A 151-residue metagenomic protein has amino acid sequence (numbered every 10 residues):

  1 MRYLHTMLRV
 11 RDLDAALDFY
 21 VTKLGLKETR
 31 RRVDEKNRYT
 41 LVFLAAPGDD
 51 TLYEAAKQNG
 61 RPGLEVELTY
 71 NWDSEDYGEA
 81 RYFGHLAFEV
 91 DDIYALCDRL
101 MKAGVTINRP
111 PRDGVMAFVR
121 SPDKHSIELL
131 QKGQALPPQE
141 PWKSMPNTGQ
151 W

Functional and structural regions predicted by a protein language model:
L4-H5, R81-H85: Eukaryotic phosphotyrosine signaling hubs
L8-G63, R120: Core segments of cupin and vicinal oxygen chelate
T29-R31, F43, F88-W151: Vicinal oxygen chelate
E35-K36, D76-G78: Short glycine/serine/proline-enriched coil/turn segments at secondary-structure junctions
P47-T51, D73-E75, I93: Short, charged/polar surface micro-motifs in flexible loops or helix N-caps
G60, E75-Y77, A135-P138: A short local loop/turn or secondary-structure capping micro-motif enriched for an aromatic residue
